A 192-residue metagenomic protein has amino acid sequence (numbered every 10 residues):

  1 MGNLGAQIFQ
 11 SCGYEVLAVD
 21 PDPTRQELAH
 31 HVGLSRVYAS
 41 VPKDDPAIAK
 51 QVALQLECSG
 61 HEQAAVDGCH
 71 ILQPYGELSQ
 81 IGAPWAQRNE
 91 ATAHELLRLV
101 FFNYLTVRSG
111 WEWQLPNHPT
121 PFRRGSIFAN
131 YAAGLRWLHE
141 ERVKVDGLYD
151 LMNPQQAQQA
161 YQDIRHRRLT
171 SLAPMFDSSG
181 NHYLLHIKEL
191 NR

Functional and structural regions predicted by a protein language model:
M1-P42: Mid-domain Rossmann-like dinucleotide-binding core that forms the NAD(H)/NADP(H) cofactor-binding site
L4, E15, R136-H139, Q162: Terminal helix/beta-alpha structural elements that buttress the NAD(P)+-binding lobe
V16-D20, Q80-I81, G110: Short beta-strand "acidic-cap" motif of Rossmann-like dinucleotide-binding folds
E27-L105: Glycine-rich cofactor phosphate-binding loops and adjacent beta1-alpha1 units of small-molecule cofactor enzyme domains
A49, S79, R88-N89, A132 (+2 more regions): C-terminal capping/lid region of NAD(P)-dependent oxidoreductase domains
G60, P84-W85, E112-L115, M152-N153 (+1 more regions): Glycine-rich beta-alpha junction loops
A65, Y131-L135, A157: A general structural signal for well-ordered alpha-helical segments in protein cores
H94-L148: C-terminal substrate-binding/catalytic core of Rossmann-like NAD(P)-dependent dehydrogenases/reductases
